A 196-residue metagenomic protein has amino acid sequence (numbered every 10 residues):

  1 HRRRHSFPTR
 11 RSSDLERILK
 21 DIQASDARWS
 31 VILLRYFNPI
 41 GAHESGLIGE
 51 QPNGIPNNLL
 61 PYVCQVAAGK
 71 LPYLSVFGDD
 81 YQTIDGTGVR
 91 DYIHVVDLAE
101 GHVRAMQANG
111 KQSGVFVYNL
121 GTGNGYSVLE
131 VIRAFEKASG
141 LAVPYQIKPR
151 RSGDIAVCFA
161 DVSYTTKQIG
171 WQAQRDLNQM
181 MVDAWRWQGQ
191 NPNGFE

Functional and structural regions predicted by a protein language model:
H1, H5-S12: Short, small-residue-biased leader/transition segments that mark boundaries at the very start of proteins
P8, I32, G88: Conserved Rossmann-like nucleotide-binding pocket used by diverse enzymes that bind dinucleotide cofactors
R11-L15, H94-D97: Conserved cofactor-binding/catalytic machinery of classical short-chain dehydrogenase/reductase
D14, V31, G54, N58: Charged, alpha-helix-enriched surfaces in structured cytosolic catalytic cores of large nucleotide-utilizing machines
D14-I22, Y62, V131: Hydrophobic alpha-helix immediately C-terminal to the catalytic Tyr-X-X-X-Lys motif of short-chain
E16-S45, Y73-F77: Conserved beta-loop-beta element that borders a ligand/cofactor-binding pocket
E44-P56, V63-V66: Hydrophobic, Gly/Ser/Ala-rich alpha-helical and linker tracts in large acyl-processing enzymes of secondary/lipid
L59-E196: C-terminal substrate-binding subdomain of Rossmann-fold SDR/epimerase-dehydratase oxidoreductases
